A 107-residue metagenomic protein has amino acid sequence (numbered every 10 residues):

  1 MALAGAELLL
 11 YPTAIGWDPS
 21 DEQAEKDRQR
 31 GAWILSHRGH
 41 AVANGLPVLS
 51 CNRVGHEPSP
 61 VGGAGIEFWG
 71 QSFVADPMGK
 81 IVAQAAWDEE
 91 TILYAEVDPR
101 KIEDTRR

Functional and structural regions predicted by a protein language model:
M1-I92: CN hydrolase (nitrilase-like) catalytic-core segments centered on the catalytic cysteine and neighboring Lys/Glu
I102-R107: Cysteine/selenocysteine-centered motifs that mediate thiol-based redox chemistry or coordinate metal-sulfur cofactors
